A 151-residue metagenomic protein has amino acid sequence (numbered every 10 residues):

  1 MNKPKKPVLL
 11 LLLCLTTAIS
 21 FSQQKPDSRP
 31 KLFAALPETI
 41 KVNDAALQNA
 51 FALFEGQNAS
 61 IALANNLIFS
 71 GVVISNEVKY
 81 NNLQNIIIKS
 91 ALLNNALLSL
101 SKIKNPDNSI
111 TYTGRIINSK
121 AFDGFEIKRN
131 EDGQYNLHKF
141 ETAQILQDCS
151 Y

Functional and structural regions predicted by a protein language model:
M1-K25: Bacterial Sec-dependent N-terminal signal peptides
F21-Y151: Zymogen propeptides/activation segments of proteases
